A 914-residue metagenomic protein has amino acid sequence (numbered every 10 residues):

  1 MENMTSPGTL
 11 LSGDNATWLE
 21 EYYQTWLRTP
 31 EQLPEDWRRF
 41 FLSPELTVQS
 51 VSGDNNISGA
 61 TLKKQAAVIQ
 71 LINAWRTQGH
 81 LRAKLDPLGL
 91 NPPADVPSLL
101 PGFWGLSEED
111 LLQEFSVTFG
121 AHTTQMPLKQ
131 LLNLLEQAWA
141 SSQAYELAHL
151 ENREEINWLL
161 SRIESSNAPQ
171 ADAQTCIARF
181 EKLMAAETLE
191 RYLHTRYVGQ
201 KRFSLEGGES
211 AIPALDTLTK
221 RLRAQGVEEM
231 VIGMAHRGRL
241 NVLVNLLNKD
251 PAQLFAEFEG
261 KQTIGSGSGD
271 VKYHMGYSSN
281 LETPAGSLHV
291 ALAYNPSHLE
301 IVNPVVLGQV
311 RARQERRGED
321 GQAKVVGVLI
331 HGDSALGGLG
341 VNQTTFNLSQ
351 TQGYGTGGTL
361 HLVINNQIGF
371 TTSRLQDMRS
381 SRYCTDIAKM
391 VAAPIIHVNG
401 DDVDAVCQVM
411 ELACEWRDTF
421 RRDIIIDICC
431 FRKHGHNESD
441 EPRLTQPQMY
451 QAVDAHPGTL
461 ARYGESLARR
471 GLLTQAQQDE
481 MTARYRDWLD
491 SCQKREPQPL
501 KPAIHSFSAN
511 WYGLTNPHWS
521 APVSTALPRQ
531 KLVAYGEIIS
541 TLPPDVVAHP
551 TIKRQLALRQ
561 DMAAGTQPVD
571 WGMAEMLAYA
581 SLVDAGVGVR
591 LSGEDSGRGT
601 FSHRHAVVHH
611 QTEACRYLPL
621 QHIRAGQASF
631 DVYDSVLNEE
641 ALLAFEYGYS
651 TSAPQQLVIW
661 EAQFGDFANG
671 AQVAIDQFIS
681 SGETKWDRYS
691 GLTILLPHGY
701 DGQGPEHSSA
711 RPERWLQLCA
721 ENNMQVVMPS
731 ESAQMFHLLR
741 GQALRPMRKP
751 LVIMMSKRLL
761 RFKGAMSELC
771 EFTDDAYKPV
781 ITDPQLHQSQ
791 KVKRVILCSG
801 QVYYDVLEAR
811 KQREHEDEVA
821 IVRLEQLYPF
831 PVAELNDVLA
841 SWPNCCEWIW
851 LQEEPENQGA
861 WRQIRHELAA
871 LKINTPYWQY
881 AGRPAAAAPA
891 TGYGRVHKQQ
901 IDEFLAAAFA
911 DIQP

Functional and structural regions predicted by a protein language model:
M1-N342, F346-S380, I387, V391 (+10 more regions): Conserved internal helical-beta-strand scaffold that buttresses enzyme catalytic cores
E2-T5, L11-S12, L46, T356-Q475 (+4 more regions): Thiamine diphosphate
M410, L738-L739: Short beta-alpha junctions and helix-cap segments that line functional grooves
